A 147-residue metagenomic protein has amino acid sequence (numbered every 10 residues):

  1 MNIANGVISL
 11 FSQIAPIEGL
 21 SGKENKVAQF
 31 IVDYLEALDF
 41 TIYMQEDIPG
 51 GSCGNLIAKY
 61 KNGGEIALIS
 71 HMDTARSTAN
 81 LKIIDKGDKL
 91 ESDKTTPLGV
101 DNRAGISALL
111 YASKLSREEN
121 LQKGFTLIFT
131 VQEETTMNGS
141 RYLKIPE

Functional and structural regions predicted by a protein language model:
M1-N25: N-terminal capping segment at the start of a domain
N2, K26-V27, D39-T41, A104-A108: N-terminal catalytic or cofactor-binding beta/alpha core of small enzyme domains
Q13, D33-Y34, L115: Alpha-helical scaffold elements within enzyme catalytic domains, especially in hydrolases
E18, I31, L35, A58 (+3 more regions): Buried hydrophobic positions in well-ordered alpha/beta secondary-structure cores of metabolic enzymes
L20-G63: A non-catalytic alpha/beta surface segment that caps or lines the substrate-entry region of metallo-dependent hydrolase
G22, A75-R76, T135: Short, acidic Gly/Pro/Ser/Thr-rich loop/turn segments
L56-V100: Catalytic-core environment of secreted peptidases
T96-E147: Acidic/histidine-rich catalytic neighborhood of metal-dependent amide-processing enzymes
